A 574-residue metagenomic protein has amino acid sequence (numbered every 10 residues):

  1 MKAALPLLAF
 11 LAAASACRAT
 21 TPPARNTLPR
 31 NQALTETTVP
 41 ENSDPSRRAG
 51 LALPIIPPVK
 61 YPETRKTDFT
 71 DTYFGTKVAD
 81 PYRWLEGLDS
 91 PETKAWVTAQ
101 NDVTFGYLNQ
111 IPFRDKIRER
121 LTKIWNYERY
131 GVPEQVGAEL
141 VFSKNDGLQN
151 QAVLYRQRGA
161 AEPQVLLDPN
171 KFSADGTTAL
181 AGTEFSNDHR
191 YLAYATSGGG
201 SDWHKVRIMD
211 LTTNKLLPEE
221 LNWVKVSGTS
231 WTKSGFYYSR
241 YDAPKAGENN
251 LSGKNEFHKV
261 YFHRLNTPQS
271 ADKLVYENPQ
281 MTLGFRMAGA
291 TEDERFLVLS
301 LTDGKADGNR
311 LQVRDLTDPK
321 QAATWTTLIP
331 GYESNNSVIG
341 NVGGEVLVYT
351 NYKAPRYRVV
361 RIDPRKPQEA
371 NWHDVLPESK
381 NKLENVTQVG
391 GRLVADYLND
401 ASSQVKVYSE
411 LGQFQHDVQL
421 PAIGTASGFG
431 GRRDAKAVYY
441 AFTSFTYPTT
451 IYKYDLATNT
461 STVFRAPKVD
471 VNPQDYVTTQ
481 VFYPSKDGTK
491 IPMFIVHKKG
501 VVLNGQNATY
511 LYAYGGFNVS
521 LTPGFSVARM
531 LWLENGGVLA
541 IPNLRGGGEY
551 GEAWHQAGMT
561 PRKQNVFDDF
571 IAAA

Functional and structural regions predicted by a protein language model:
M1-A4, R18: Positively charged n-region of N-terminal signal peptides that target proteins for export
A4-P6, Y73: Residues at the start of alpha-helices and the adjacent loop-to-helix junctions
P6-A14: Bacterial N-terminal signal peptides
A13, C17-T21, R25-E410, F414-A437 (+4 more regions): Beta-propeller folds
E63, G131-E134, D293-E294, I329-P330 (+1 more regions): Serine-hydrolase catalytic core recognition
